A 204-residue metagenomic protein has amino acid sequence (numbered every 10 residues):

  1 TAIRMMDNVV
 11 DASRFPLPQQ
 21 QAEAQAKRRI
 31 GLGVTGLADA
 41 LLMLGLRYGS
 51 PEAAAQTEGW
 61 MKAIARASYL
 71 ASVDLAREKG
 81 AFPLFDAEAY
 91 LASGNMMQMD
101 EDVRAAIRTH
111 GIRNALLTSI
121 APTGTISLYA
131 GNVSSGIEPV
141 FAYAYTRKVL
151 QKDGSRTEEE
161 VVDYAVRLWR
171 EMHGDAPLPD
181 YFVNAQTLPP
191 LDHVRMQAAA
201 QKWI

Functional and structural regions predicted by a protein language model:
A2-Q21, Q25, L46-T123: Internal maturation/activation junctions in enzymes
I3-V9, E23-G45, R195-M196, W203: Core structural elements
M6-A12, A106-R113, T118-I204: Catalytic alpha/beta core of large soluble enzyme barrels
G31-A38, G45, G80, G124 (+3 more regions): Glycine-centered flexibility sites
G31-V34, K62, R66, T187-V194: Electropositive phosphate-/nucleotide-binding environments in soluble metabolic enzymes
D39, S50, A92-G94, T125-L128 (+1 more regions): Flexible loop/turn segments at secondary-structure boundaries
D39-L41, A53, E88, S119 (+2 more regions): Ubiquitous "structural anchor" signal
L42-L46, Q56, P83, S134-S135 (+2 more regions): Amphipathic, positively biased hydrophobic alpha-helical segments used for protein targeting and membrane insertion
